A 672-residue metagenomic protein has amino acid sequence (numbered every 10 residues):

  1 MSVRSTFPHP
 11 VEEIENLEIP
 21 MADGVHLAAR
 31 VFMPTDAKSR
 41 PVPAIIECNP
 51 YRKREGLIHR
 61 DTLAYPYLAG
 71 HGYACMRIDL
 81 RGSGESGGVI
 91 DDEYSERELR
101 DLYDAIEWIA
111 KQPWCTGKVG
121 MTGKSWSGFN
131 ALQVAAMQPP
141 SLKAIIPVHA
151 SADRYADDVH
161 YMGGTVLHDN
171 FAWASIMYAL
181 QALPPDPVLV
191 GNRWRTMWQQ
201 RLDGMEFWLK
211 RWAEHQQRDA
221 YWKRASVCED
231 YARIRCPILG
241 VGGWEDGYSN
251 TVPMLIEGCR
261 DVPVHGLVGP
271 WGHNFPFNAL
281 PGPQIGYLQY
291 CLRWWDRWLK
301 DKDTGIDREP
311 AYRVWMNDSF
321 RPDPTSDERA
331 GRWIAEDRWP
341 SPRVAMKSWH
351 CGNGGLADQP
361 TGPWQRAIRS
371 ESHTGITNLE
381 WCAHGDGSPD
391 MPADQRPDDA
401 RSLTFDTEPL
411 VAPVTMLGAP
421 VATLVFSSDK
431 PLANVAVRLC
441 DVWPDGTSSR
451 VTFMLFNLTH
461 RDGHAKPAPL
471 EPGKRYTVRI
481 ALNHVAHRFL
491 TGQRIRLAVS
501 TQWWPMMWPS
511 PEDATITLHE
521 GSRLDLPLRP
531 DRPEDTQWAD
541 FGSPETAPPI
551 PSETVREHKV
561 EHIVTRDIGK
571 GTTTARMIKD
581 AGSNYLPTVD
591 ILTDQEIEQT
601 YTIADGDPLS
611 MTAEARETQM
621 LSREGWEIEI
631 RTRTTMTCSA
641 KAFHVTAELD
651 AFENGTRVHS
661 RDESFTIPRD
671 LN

Functional and structural regions predicted by a protein language model:
S2-R40, D406-A412, K466: N-terminal cap/lid segment of alpha/beta-hydrolase-fold proteins
T35-A110, V159-Y161, P431, V437-D445 (+1 more regions): Cap/lid segment of the alpha/beta-hydrolase catalytic domain
T62, G70, Q133-R233: Accessory cap/linker subdomain of secreted extracellular hydrolases
P113-W126: Alpha/beta-hydrolase fold nucleophile elbow
I234, G240-G242: Short beta-strand/loop motif that positions the catalytic acidic residue of the alpha/beta-hydrolase fold
N250-V264: Active-site-adjacent alpha-helix of alpha/beta-hydrolase-fold enzymes
R260-F275: Catalytic histidine neighborhood in serine/cysteine hydrolases with alpha/beta-hydrolase-type architecture
L267, P281-F652, T656-N672: C-terminal, loop-rich substrate-recognition/catalytic regions characterized by aromatic stacking residues
